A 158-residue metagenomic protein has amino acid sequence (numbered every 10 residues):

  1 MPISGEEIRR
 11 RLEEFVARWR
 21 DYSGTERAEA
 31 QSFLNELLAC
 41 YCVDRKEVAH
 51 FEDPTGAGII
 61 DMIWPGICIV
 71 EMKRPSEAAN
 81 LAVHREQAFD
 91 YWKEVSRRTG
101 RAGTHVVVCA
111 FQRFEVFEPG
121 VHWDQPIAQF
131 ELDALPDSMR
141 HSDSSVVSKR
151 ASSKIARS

Functional and structural regions predicted by a protein language model:
M1, G5-E6, N35-A39, V43: Intrinsically disordered, charged low-complexity linkers and terminal tails that flank or connect structured domains
M1-A17, G24, T55, M72-F89 (+1 more regions): Short, basic/polar, glycine-containing "phosphate-handling" surface segments that engage DNA
W19-R20, F51: Hydrophobic alpha-helical segments with strong N-terminal bias
Y22-N35: Nuclease catalytic cores
A28-E29, Y41-V43, A49-H50, V83-Q87: A short linear-motif detector with a strong N-terminal bias
F33, M62-S76, Y91: Conserved catalytic cores of phosphodiester-cleaving nucleases, focusing on short active-site segments
L34, I59, G66, H105 (+1 more regions): Conserved beta-strand and immediately adjacent loop positions that scaffold enzyme active sites
L37, Y41-G66: Active-site metal-binding core of divalent-cation-utilizing nuclease and nuclease-like domains
